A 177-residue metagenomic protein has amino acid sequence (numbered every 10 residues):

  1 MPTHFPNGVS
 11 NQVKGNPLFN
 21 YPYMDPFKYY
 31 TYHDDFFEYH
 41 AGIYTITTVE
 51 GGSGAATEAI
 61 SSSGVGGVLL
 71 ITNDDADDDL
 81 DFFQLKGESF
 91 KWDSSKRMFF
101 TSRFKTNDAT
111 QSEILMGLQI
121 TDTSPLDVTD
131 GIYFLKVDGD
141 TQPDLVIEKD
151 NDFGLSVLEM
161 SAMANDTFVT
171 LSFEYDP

Functional and structural regions predicted by a protein language model:
P2-E50: Extracellular carbohydrate-recognition regions
K28, K96, N165-T167: Residue-level preference for beta-strand/loop junctions
F36, F100-S102, D166-P177: Short tryptophan-centered beta-strand motifs in secreted/extracellular beta-sheet-rich domains of glycan-recognition
H40-S53, L118-T129: Short, solvent-exposed secondary-structure boundary motifs
G42-L70: Extracellular glycan-recognition surfaces and repeat-rich motifs
S53-G64, I132-G139, I147, F173: Short, exposed beta-strand/loop patches in secreted or surface proteins that constitute
L70-D144: Secretory/extracellular carbohydrate-interaction modules and structurally similar beta-sandwich "look-alikes"
E148-T170: Short, aromatic/His-centered strand-loop micro-motif at the edge of beta-sheets
